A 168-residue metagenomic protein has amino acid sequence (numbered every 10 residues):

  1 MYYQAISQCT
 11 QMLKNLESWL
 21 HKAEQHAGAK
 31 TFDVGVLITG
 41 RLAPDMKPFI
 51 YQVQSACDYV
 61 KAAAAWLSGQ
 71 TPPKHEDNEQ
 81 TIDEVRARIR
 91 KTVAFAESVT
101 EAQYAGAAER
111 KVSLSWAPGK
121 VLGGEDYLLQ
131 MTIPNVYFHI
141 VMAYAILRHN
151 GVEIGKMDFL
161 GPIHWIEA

Functional and structural regions predicted by a protein language model:
Q4-M12: A conserved active-site cap/scaffold subdomain adjacent to cofactor or substrate pockets
Q11, Y51-D58, E84-A87, K91: Generic recognition of short, well-ordered alpha-helical interface segments
L13, E17-E24, K61-A64, R90-E97 (+2 more regions): Structural signal for well-ordered, non-membrane alpha-helices
G28-T39, S98-L128, L160-P162: Acidic interhelical loop/turn segments
I38-P72, V121-D158: Short, contiguous alpha-helical
K61, A65-Q103: Helix-adjacent hinge/juxtasegments
K156-E167: Short, highly charged C-terminal tails/helix-capping segments
